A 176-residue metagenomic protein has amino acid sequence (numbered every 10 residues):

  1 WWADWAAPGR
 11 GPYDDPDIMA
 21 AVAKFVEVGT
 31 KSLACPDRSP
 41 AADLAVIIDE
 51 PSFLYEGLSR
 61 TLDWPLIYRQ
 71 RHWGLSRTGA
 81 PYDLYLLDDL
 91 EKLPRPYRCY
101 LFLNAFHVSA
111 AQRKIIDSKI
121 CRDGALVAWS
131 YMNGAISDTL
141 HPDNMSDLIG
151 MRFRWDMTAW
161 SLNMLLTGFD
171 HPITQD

Functional and structural regions predicted by a protein language model:
W1-Q70, W155-D176: Hydrophobic targeting/anchoring helices
P8-G11, F53-E56, K92, S109 (+1 more regions): Short catalytic/ligand-binding loop motif for oxyanion handling, primarily in non-cytosolic enzymes, centered on
E27-L33, Y85-D89, K114: Alpha-helical scaffolding within the catalytic cores of extracellular/periplasmic polymer-degrading hydrolases
L44, Y82, Y100: Conserved, mostly hydrophobic/aromatic
I47-P51, L87-D88, L103-F106, S130-N133: Structural motif
G74-L93: A short, well-structured beta->alpha microelement
P94-F106, M145: Short, well-ordered secondary-structure micro-motifs within conserved domains or adaptor modules
F106-Q175: A glycine-rich, often tryptophan-bearing local segment used as a flexible ligand/cofactor-contacting loop or short
